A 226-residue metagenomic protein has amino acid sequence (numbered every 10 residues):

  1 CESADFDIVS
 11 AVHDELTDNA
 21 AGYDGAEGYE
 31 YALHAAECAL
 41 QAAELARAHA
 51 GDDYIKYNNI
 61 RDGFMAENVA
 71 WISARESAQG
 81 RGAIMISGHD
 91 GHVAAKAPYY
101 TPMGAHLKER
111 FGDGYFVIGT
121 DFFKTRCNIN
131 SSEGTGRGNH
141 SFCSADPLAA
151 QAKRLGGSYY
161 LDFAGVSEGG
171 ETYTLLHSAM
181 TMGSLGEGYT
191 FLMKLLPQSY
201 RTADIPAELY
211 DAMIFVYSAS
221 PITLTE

Functional and structural regions predicted by a protein language model:
C1-H49, A95-A97, M103-G104, I118-K124 (+1 more regions): Extended, H/D-rich, highly charged conserved domains that either
S3, A20, A26-G28, G51 (+4 more regions): Generic intrinsically disordered, low-complexity segments enriched for polar/acidic and small residues
S3, D7, N59-G63, D204: Soluble non-cytosolic domains of exported or imported proteins
D14-A21, A74, G112, F215: Generic surface-pattern signal
D18, G22-G25, A78, A219-T223: Intrinsically disordered or highly flexible coil/loop and linker segments, enriched in small and charged/polar residues
A50-N130: Long, well-ordered mid-to-C-terminal structural blocks that present hydrophobic/aromatic surfaces
V93-E226: C-terminal regions of proteins
